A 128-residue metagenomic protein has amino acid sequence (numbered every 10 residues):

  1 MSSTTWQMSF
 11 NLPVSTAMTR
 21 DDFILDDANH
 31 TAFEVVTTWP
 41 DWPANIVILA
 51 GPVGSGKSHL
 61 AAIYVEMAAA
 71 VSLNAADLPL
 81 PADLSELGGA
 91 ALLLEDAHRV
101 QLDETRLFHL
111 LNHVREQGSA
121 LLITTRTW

Functional and structural regions predicted by a protein language model:
M1-T38, P43: A short, basic N-terminal segment
P40-P43, E66-M67, L84-G89: Flexible, charged surface loops at secondary-structure boundaries
A44-L60: Walker A/P-loop nucleotide-binding motif
L49-V53, N74-D77, E95-R99, R126-T127: Structural motif
V65-A76: Post-Walker A helix-loop "phosphate-sensing" segment adjacent to the P-loop in P-loop NTPases
L84-T124: Conserved nucleotide-sensing/catalytic segment adjacent to the nucleotide-binding pocket in NTP-handling enzymes
